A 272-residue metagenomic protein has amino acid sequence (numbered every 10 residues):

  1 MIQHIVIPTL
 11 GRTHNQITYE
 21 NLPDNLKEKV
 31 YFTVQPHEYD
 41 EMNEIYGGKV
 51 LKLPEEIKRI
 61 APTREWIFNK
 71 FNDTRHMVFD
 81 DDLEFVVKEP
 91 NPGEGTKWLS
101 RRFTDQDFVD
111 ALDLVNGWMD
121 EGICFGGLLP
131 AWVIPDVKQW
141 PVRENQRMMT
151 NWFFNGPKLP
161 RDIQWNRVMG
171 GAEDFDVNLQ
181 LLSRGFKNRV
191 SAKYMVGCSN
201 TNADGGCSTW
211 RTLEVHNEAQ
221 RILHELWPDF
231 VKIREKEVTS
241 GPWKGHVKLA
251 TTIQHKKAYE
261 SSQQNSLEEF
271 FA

Functional and structural regions predicted by a protein language model:
I2-V6, K27-F32, G48-V50, H76 (+2 more regions): Hydrophobic beta-strand segments of well-ordered beta-sheets in folded domains
Q3-V6, G11-T13, R167-A272: C-terminal catalytic/acceptor-binding lobe
H4-L26, E38-I45: Short, well-formed alpha-helical segments that are part of the catalytic scaffolds of diverse glycosyltransferases
G11-T13, D82-E84, A131-I134, L159 (+1 more regions): Short, solvent-exposed loop/turn segments at secondary-structure junctions
Q16-Y19, M42-E44, V87-P90, D136-V142 (+2 more regions): A short acidic (Asp/Glu
T33-F79, E84-S100: Active-site-proximal specificity loops/subdomain of glycosyltransferases
H76-D80, C124-L129, N188-S191, K232-R234: A structural signal for short, well-ordered beta-strand segments and their strand-loop junctions that often border
V86-F175, S183: Conserved catalytic core of nucleotide-sugar-dependent glycosyltransferases
